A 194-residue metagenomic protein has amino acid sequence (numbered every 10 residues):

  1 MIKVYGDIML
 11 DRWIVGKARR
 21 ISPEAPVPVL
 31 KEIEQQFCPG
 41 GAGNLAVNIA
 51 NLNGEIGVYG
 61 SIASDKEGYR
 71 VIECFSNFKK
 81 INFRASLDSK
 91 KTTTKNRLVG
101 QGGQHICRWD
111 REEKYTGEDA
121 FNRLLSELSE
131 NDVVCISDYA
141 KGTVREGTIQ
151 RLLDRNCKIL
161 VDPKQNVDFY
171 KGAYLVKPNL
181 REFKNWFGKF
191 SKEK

Functional and structural regions predicted by a protein language model:
M1-R19, E34-K194: Ribokinase/PfkB-type carbohydrate-kinase core domain
P26-I33: Divalent-cation-assisted or electrostatically stabilized phosphate/pyrophosphate-binding catalytic cores
